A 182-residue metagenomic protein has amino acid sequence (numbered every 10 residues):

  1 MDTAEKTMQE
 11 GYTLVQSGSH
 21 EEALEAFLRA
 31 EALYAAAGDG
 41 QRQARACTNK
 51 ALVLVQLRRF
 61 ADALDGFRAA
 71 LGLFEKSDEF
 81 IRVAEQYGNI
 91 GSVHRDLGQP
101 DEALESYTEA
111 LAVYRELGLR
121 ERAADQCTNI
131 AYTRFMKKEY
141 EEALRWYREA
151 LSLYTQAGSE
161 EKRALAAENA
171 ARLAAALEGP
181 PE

Functional and structural regions predicted by a protein language model:
M1-D2: Long, contiguous interaction/recruitment modules in multidomain scaffold/adaptor proteins
E5-G18, E25-L28, A32, Q41-Q56 (+4 more regions): Conserved alpha-helical positions within TPR/SEL1-like repeat arrays
Y154, S159-E182: Terminal, low-structured helical/coil segments at or just beyond the last alpha-helical repeat
